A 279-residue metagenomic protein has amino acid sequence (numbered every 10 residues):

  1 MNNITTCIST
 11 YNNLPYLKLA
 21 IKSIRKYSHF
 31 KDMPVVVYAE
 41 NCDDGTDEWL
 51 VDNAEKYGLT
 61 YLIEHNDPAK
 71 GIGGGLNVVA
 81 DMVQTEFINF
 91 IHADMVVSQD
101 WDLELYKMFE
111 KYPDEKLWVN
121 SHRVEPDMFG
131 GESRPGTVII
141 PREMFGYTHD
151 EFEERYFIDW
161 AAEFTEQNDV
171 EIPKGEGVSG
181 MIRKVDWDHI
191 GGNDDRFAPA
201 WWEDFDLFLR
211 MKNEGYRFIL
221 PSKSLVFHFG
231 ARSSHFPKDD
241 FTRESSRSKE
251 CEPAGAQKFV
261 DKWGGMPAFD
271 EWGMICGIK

Functional and structural regions predicted by a protein language model:
K22-D32: Short, acidic, metal-binding catalytic loop of nucleotide-sugar glycosyltransferases
Y38-E48: A conserved acidic beta->alpha catalytic loop
N66-V83: Glycine-rich, basic loop-to-helix element that forms the pyrophosphate-binding segment of sugar-nucleotide handling
I88: Short aromatic/hydrophobic "clamp" motif used to bind/position activated sugar donors
V96, D100-T148: Conserved donor NDP-sugar-binding/catalytic core segment of glycosyltransferases
D127, D206-K279: Active-site-adjacent helix/loop segment of glycosyltransferases that harbors family-specific signature motifs
Y147-I182: A recurrent flexible, glycine/aromatic-enriched loop bordering the glycosyltransferase active site that acts as
P173-I182, D186-G191, F197-L225: A short, conserved alpha-helix in the catalytic core of glycosyltransferases
